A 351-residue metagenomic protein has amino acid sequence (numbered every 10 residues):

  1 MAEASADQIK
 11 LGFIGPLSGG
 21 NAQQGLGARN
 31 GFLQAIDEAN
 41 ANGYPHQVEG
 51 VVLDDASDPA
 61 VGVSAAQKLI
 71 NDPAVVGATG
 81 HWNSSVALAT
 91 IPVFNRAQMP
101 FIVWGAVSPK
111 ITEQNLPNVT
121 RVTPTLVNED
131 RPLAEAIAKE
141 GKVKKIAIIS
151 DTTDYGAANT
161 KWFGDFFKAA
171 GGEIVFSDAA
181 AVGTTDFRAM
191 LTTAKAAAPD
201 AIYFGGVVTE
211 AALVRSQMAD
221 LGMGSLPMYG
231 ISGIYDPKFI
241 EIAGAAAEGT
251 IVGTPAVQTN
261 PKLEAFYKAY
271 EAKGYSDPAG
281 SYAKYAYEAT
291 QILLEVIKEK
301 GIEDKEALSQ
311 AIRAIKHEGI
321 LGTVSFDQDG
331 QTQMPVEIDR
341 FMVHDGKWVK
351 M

Functional and structural regions predicted by a protein language model:
M1-M351: Extracytosolic ligand-binding ectodomains
